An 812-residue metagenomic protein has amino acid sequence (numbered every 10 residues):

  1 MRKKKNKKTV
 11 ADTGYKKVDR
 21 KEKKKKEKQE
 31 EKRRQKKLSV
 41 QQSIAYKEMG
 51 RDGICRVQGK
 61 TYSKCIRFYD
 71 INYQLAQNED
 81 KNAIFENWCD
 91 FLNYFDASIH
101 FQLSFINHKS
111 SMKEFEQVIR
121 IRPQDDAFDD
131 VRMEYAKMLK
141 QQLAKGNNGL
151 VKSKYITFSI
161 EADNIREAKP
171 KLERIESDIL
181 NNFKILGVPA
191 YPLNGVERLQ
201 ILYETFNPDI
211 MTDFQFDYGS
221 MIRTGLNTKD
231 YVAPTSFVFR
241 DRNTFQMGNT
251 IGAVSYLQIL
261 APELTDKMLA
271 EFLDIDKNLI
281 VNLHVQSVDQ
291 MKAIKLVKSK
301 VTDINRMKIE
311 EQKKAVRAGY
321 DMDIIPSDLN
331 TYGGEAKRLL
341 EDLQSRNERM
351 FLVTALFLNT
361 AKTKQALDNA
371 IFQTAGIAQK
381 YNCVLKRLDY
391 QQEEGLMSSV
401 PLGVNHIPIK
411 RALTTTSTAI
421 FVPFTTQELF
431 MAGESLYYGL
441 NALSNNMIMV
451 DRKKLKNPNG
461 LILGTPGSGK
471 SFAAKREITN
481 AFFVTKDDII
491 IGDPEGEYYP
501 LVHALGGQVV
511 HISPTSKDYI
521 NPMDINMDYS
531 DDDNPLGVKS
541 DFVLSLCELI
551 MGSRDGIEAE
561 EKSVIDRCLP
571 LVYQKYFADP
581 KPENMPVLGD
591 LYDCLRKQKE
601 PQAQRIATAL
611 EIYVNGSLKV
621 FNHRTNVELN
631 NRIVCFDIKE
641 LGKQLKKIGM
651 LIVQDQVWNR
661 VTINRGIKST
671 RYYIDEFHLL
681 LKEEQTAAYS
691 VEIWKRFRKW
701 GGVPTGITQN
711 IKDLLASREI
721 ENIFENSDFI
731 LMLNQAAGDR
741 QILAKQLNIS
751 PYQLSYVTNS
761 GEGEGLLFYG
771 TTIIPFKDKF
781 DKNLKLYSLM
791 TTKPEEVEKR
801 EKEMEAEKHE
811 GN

Functional and structural regions predicted by a protein language model:
R2-T426: Extended, folded cores of ATP/NTP-driven motor/assembly subunits in large transport and secretion machines
I71-N72, N78-A97, S104, H108 (+11 more regions): P-loop NTPase motor domains
I462: Hydrophobic anchor at the beta1->P-loop junction of P-loop NTPases
K470: Conserved lysine of the Walker
A473: Hydrophobic positions on the alpha1 helix immediately C-terminal to the Walker A/P-loop
N480-I490: Post-Walker A helix-loop "phosphate-sensing" segment adjacent to the P-loop in P-loop NTPases
G506-V510, E719-M732: A short helix-turn-beta junction within AAA+ P-loop NTPase domains corresponding to the substrate/partner-engaging
L747-E803: Conserved P-loop NTPase
